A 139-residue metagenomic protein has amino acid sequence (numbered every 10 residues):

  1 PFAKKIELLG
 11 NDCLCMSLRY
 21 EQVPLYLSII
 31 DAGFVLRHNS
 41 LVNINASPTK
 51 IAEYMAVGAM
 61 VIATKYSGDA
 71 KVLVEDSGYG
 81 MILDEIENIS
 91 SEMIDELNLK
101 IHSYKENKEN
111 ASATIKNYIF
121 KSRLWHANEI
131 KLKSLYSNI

Functional and structural regions predicted by a protein language model:
P1-K4, Y66-G68: Short, polar loop motifs at secondary-structure junctions
F2-I29: Nucleotide-activated donor-binding/catalytic signature segment of Leloir-type glycosyltransferases, i.e., the conserved
K5-E7, I30, S47-K50, D76-G78: Short, glycine/charged-enriched secondary-structure capping and boundary segments
E7, L27-S28, M55-A56, E75 (+2 more regions): Alpha-helix boundary recognition
S17-Y26, G33-E53, A63-V72: Nucleotide-sugar-dependent
D31, G58-A59: A short alpha->beta transition loop at the rim of the catalytic pocket in nucleotide-sugar-dependent
K71-N98: Change "using UDP/GDP/dTDP sugars" to "using nucleotide sugars
E85-I94, H102-S137: A charged, aromatic-enriched C-terminal amphipathic alpha-helix characteristic of glycosyltransferases across folds
